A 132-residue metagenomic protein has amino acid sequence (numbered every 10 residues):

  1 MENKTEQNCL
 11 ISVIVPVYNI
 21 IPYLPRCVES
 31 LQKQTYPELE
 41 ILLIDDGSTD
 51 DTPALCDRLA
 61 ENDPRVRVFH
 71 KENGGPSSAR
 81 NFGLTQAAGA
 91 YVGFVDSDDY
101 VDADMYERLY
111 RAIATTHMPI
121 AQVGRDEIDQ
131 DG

Functional and structural regions predicted by a protein language model:
M1-G132: Nucleotide-sugar donor-binding/catalytic module of glycosyltransferases that assemble extracellular/cell-envelope
